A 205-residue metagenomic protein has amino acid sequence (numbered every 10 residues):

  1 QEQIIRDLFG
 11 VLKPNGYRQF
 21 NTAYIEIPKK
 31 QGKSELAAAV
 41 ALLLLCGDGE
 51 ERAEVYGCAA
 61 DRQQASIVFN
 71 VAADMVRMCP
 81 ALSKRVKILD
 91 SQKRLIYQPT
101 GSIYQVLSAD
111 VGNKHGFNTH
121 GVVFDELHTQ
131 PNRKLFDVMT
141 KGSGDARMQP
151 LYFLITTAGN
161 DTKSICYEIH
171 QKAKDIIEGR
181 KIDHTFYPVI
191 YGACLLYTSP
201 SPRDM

Functional and structural regions predicted by a protein language model:
Q1-S199, R203: Phosphate/NTP-binding elements of NTP-utilizing enzymes
